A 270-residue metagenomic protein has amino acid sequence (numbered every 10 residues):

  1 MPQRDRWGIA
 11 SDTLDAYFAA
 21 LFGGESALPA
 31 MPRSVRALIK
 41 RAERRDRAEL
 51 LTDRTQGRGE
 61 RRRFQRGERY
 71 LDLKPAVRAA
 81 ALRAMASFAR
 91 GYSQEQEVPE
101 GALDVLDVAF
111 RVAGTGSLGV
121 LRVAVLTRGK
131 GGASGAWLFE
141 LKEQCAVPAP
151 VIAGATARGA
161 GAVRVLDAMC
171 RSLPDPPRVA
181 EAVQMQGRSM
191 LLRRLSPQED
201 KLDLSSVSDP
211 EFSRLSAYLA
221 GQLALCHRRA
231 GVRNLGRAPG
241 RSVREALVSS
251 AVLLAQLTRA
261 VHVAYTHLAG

Functional and structural regions predicted by a protein language model:
M1-E43, E97-G270: Conserved ATP-binding subdomain of kinase catalytic cores across diverse folds
R41-S117, L126-R128, A133: Acidic catalytic cores of enzymes that act on phosphate-bearing nucleotides/polynucleotides
